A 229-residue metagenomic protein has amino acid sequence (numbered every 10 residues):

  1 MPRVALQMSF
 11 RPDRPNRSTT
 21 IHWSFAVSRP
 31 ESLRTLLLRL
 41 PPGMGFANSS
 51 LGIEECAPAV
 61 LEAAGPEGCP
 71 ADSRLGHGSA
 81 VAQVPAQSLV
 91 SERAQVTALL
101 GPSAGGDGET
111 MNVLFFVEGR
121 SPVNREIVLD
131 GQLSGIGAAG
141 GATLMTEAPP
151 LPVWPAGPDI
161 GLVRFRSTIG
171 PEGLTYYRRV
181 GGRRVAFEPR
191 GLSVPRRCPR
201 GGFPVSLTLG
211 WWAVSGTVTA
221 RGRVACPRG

Functional and structural regions predicted by a protein language model:
M1-G229: Ser/Thr/Pro/Gly-rich, low-complexity intrinsically disordered stalk/linker tracts of secreted and surface-exposed
